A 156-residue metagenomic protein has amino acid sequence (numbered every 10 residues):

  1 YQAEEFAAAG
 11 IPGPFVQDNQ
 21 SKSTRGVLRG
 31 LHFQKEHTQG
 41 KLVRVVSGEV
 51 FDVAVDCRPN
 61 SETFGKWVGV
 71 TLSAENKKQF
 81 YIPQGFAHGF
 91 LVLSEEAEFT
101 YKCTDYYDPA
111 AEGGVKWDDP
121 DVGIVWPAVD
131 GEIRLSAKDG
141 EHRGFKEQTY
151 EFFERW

Functional and structural regions predicted by a protein language model:
Y1-K78, S94-E96, Y101-W156: Non-catalytic, conserved peripheral segments adjacent to functional cores
G89: Short alpha-helical functional segments enriched in proximate histidine and acidic residues
